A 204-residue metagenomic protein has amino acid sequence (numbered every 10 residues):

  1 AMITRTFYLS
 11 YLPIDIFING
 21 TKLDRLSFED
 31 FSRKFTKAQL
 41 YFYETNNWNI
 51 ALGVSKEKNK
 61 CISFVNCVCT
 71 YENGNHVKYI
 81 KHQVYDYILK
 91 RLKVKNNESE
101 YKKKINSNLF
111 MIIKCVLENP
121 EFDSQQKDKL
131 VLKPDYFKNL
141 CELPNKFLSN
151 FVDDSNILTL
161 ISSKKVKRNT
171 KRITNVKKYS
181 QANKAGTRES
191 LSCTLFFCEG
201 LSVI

Functional and structural regions predicted by a protein language model:
A1-I204: GHKL-family ATPase ATP-binding module
